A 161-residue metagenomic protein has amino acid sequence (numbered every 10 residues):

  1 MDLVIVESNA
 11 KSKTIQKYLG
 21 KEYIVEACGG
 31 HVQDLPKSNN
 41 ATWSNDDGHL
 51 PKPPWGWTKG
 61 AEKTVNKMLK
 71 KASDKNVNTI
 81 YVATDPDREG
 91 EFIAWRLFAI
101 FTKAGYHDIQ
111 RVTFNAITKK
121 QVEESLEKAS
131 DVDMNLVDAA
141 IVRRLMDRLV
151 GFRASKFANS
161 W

Functional and structural regions predicted by a protein language model:
M1-W161: Intrinsically disordered, low-complexity regulatory segments
